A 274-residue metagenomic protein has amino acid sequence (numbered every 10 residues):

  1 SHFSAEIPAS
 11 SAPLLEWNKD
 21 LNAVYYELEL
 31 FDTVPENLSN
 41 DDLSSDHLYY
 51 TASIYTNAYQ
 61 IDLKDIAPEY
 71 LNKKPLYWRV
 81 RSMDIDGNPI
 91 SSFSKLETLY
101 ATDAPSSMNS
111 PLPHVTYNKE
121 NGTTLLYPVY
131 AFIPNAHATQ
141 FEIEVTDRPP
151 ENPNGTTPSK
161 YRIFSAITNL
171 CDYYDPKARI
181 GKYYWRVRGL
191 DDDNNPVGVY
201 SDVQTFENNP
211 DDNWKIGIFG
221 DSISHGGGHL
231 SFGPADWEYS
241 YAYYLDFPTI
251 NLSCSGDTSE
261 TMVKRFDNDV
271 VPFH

Functional and structural regions predicted by a protein language model:
S1-L14, Y100-P128: Short, compositionally biased P/S/T/A/G/V-rich stretches that sit at domain boundaries
S11-N22, L126-A138: Conserved aromatic anchor
A23, K73-P75, A138, I180-K182: Extracellular Ig-like/FN3 beta-sandwich strand-entry sites
E27-K73, E144-A178: Recognizes extended acidic, P/S/T-rich segments that occur within or adjacent to Ig-like beta-sandwich modules
M83-S106, L190-N209: Extracellular fibronectin type III
S110-F132, W214-S231: Compositionally biased low-complexity segments at domain edges in trafficked proteins and select soluble regulators
V199-S255, E260-T261, R265-H274: Serine-esterase "nucleophile elbow" of acetyl-processing enzymes
